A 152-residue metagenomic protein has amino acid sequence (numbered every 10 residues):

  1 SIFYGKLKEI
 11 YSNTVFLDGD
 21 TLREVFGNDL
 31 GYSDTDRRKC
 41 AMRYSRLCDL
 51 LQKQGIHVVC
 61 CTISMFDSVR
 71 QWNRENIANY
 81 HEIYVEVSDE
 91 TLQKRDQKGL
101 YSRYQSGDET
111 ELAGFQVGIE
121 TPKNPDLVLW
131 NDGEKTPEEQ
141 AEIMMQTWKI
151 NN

Functional and structural regions predicted by a protein language model:
S1-R46: Conserved substrate/cofactor phosphate-moiety recognition/catalytic segment in nucleotide-dependent phosphotransferases
I10, N76-A78, N124: Short, structured coil segments at secondary-structure junctions
N13-V15, I56, H81, P125: The start of beta-strands in P-loop NTPase/AAA+ ATPase cores
T21-R23, S64-D67, E86-T91, E134-K135: Conserved nucleotide-binding/hydrolysis micro-motifs of P-loop NTPases
V25, S33-H81, Y101-Y104, E111-G114: Glycine-rich phosphate-binding loop used to anchor ATP phosphates in small-molecule kinases, encompassing both
V59-C61, N76-R95, L129: Conserved phosphate-donor/acceptor-positioning beta-strand/loop module used by diverse small-molecule
K94-N152: Small-molecule kinase domains that catalyze NTP-dependent phosphoryl transfer to phosphate-bearing small molecules
